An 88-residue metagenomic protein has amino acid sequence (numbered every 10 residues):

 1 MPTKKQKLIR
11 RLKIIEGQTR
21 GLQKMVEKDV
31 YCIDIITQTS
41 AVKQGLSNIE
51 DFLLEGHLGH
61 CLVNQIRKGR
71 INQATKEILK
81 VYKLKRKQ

Functional and structural regions predicted by a protein language model:
M1-Q88: Solvent-exposed interaction patches of small proteins and small membrane subunits
